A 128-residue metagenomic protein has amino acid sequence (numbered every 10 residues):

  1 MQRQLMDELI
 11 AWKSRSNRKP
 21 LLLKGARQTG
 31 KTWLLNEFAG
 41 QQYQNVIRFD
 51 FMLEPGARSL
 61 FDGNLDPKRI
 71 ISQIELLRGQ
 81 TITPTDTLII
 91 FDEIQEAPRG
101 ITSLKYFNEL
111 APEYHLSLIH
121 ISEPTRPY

Functional and structural regions predicted by a protein language model:
Q2-R15: Pre-Walker A adenine-sensing motif
L23: Hydrophobic anchor at the beta1->P-loop junction of P-loop NTPases
K31: Conserved lysine of the Walker
L34: Hydrophobic positions on the alpha1 helix immediately C-terminal to the Walker A/P-loop
P55-P84: Short glycine-rich substrate-engagement loop in P-loop NTPases that contacts/grips substrate
I82-P98: Conserved P-loop NTPase "ATPase switch" module shared by AAA+ and STAND
Q95-S117: Conserved Walker B catalytic segment
I119-Y128: Single conserved hydrophobic/aromatic residue that forms the stacking wall/gate of nucleotide- or nucleobase-binding
